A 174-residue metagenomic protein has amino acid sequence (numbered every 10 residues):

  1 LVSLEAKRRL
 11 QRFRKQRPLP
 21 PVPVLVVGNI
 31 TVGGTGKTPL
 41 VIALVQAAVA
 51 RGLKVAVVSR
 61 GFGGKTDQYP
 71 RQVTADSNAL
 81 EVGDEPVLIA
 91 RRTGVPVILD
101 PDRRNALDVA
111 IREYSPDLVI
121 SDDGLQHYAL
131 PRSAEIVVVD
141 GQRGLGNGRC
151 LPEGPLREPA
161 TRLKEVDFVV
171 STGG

Functional and structural regions predicted by a protein language model:
V2-L10: Short hydrophobic helices that act as membrane-entry/anchoring signals
V2-S3, L25, I42-Q46, V87 (+1 more regions): N-terminal, well-ordered alpha-helical segments
L10-A75: Walker A (P-loop) phosphate-binding motif
G61-G174: Phosphate/Mg2+-binding loops and adjacent switch elements in nucleotide/diphosphate-handling enzyme cores
